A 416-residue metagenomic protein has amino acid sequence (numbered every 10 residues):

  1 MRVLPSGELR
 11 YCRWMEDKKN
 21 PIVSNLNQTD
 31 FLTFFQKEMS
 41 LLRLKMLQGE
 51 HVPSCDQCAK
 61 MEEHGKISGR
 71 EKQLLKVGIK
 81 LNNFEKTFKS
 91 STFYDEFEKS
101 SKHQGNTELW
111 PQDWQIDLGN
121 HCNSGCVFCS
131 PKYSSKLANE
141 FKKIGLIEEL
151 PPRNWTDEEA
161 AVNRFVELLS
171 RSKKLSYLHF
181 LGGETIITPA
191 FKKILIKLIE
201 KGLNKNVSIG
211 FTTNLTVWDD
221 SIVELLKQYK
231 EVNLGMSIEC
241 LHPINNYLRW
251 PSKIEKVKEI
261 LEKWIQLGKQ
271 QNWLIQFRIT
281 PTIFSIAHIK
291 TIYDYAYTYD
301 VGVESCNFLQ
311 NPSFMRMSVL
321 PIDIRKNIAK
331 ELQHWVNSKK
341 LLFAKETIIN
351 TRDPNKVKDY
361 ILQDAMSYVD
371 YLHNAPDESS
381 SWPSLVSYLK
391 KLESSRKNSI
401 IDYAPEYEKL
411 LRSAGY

Functional and structural regions predicted by a protein language model:
M1-R13, K19-W155, R171-S172, T351-Y416: N-terminal pre-core extensions flanking Radical SAM catalytic domains
S6, E231-G235, I254-A414: Conserved C-terminal portion of the radical SAM core fold that forms the substrate/S-adenosylmethionine-binding
R13-W14, G69, G125-S130, P189-K193 (+4 more regions): A short acidic (Asp/Glu
L109-H121, K132-A160, K173-P189, K201-D219 (+3 more regions): Core AdoMet radical
E148-V162, R171-L178, L195-E200, K205 (+4 more regions): Eukaryote-biased activation of long, low-complexity terminal tails and linkers
R164-L168, I194, L198, S221-L225 (+2 more regions): A general structural detector for well-ordered alpha-helical segments in enzyme core domains, enriched
F165-K193, E378, S399, R412 (+1 more regions): Extended amphipathic secondary-structure runs
S170, I199-L203, K227, K269 (+1 more regions): Residue-level signal for alpha-helix termini/capping positions
